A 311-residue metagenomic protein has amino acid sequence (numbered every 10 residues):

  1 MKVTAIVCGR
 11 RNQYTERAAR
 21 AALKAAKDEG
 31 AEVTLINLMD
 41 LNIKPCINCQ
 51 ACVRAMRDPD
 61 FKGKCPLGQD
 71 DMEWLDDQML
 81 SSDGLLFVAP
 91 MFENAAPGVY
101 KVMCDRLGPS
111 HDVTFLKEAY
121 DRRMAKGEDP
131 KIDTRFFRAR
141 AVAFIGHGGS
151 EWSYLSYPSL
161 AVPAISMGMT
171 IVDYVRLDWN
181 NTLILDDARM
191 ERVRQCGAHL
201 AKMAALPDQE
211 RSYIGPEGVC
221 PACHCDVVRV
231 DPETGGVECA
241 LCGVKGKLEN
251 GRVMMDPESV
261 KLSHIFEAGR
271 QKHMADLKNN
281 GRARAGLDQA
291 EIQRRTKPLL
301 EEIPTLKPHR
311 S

Functional and structural regions predicted by a protein language model:
M1-C104, G108-P109, A201-S311: N-terminal beta1-alpha1-beta2 submodule of the flavodoxin-like/Rossmannoid cofactor-binding fold
V7, G146-H147, V175-R176: Short, structured patches in soluble enzyme cores that scaffold and shape functional sites
E32-L35, G168-L177: Short beta-strand elements in bilobed, periplasmic/extracellular small-molecule ligand-binding domains
G63-A164: Helix-loop-strand module that forms the ligand-binding subsite of alpha/beta enzymes
T114-K117, R138, M169-Y174, E210: Short, structured loop/turn "capping" segments at alpha-beta junctions
P158, V162-T170, R194, A198-H199: Oxidoreductase and adenylate-handling cofactor-binding alpha/beta cores
W179-T182: Active-site rim beta-loop-alpha module in soluble metabolic enzymes
D187-D208: Two-component system phosphotransfer/interaction surface
